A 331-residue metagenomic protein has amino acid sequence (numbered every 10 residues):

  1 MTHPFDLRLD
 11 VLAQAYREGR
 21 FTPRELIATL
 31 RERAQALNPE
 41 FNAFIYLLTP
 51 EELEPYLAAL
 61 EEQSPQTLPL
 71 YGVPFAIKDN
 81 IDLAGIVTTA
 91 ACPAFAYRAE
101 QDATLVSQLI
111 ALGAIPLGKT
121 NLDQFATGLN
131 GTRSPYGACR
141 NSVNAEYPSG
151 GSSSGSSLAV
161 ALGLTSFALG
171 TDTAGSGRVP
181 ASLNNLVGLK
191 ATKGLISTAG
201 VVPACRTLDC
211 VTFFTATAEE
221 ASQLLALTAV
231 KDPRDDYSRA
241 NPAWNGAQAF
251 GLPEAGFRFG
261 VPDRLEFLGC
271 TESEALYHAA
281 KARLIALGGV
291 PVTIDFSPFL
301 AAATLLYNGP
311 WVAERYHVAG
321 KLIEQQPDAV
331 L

Functional and structural regions predicted by a protein language model:
M1-L48, E54, A286-G288: An N-terminal boundary/leader segment
D10-E18, E32, E54, P253-A255 (+2 more regions): Serine-dependent amide/ester hydrolase catalytic core
L12-R20, A94-Y97, D209-A216: Short, well-ordered beta-strand elements within core beta-sheets of diverse protein domains
P23-A28, T271-F296, A319-A329: Acyltransferase
E51-P55, E62-S134: Acidic/His- and Gly-rich active-site-bordering loop/insert found across diverse amide/peptide-bond hydrolases
Q66-C92, P253-G260, P310-L331: Short helix-loop capping/hinge segments that flank enzyme active sites or metal/cofactor-binding pockets
D102-T228: Short glycine/serine-rich loop segments
K190-H278, P298, Q325, A329: A short helix-breaking turn/cap at a secondary-structure junction
